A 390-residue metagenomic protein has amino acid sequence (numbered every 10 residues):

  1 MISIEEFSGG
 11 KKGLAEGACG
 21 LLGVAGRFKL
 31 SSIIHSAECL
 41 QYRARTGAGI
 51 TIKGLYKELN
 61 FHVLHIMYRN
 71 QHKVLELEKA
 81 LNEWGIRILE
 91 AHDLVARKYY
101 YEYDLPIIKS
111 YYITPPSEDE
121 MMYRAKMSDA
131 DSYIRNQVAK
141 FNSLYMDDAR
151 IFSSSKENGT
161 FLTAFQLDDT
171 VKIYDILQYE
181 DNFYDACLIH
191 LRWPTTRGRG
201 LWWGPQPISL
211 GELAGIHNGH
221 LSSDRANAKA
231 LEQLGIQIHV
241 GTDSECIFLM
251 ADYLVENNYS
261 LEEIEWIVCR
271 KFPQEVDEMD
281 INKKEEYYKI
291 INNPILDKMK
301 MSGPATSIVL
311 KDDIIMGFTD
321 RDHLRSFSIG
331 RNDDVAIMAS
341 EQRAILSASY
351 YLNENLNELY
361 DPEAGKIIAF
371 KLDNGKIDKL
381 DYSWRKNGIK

Functional and structural regions predicted by a protein language model:
M1-K390: Conserved short alpha-helical segments that host acidic/polar catalytic motifs at enzyme active sites
